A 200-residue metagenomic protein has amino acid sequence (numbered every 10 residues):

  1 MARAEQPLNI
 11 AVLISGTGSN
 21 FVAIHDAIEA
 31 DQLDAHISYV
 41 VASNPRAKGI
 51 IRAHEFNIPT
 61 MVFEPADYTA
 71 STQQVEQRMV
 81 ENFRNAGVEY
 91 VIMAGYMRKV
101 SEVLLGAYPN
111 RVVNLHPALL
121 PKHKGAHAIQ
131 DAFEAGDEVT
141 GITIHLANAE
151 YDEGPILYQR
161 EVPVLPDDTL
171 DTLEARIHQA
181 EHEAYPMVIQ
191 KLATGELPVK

Functional and structural regions predicted by a protein language model:
A2-K48, R52: N-terminal Rossmann-like dinucleotide-binding module
I14, T72, E76, E174-H178 (+1 more regions): Amphipathic, non-transmembrane alpha-helical scaffold segments
A27, A94-K200: Donor/substrate-binding cores of folate-linked one-carbon enzymes
A35-R78: Short, surface-exposed acidic-centric catalytic microdomains
S38, E89, N110: Conserved acidic residues
A42-S43, T72, E76, A86-E102: N-terminal glycine-rich "phosphate-gripper" loop used for MgATP/nucleotide binding and carboxylate activation
P59, E89, E138: Residue-level detector of anion-binding/catalytic polar loops
